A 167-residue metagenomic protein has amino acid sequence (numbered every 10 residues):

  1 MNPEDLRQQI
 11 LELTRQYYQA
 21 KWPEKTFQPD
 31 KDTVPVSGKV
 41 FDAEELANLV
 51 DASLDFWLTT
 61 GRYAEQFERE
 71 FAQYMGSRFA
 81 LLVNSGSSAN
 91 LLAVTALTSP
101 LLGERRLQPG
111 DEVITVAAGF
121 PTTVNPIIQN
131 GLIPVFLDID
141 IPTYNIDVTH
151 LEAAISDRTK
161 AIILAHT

Functional and structural regions predicted by a protein language model:
M1-L58: N-terminal "arm"/small-domain region of PLP-dependent enzymes with the aminotransferase-like
Q8, E12, A47, D51 (+2 more regions): Replace "anionic and nucleotidyl ligands
R62-E112, P126-Q129, F136: Phosphate-binding glycine-rich loop
A118-V124: Conserved coil-to-alpha-helix start sites within the AMP-binding
I133-T143: Short beta-strand->loop structural element characteristic of the AMP-binding/adenylate-forming
P142-T167: Active-site phosphate-binding strand-loop segment of PLP-dependent enzymes
